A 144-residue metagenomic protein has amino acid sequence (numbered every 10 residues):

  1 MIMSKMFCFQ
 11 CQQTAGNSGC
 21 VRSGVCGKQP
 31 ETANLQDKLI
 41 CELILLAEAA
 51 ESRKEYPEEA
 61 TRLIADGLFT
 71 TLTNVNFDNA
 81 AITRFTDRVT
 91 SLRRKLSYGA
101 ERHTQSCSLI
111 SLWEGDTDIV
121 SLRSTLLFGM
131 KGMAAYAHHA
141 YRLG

Functional and structural regions predicted by a protein language model:
I2-G144: Metallocofactor- and cofactor-centric catalytic cores in central/energy metabolism, strongly enriched
